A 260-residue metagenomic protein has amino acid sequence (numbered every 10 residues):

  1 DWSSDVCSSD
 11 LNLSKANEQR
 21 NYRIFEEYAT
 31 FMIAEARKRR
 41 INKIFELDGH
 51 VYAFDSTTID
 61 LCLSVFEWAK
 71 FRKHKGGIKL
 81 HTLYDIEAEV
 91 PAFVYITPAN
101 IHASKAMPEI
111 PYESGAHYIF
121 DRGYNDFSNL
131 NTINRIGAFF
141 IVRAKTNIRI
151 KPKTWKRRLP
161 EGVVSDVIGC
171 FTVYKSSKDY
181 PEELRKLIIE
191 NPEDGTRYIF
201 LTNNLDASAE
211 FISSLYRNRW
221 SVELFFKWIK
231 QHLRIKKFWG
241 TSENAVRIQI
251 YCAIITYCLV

Functional and structural regions predicted by a protein language model:
S4, D10-R20, I24-E35, R39 (+2 more regions): Single, function-defining residue in the core of a domain
A69: A glycine- and small-aliphatic-rich helix-loop capping segment at beta-alpha/alpha-beta transitions that lines
